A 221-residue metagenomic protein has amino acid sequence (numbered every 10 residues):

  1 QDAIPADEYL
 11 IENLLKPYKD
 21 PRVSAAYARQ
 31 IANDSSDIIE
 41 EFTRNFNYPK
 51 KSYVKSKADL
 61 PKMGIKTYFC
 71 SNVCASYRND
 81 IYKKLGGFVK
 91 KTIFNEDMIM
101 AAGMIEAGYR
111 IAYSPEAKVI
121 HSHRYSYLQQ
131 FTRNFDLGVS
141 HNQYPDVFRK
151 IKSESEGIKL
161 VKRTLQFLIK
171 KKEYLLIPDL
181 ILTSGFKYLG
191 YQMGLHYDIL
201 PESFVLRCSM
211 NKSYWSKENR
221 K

Functional and structural regions predicted by a protein language model:
Q1-A3, E96: Short acidic donor-binding/metal-coordinating loop in glycosyltransferase active sites
A3-E41: Conserved donor NDP-sugar-binding/catalytic core segment of glycosyltransferases
Y9-N13, I99-G103, R133, R163 (+1 more regions): Alpha-helical elements of Rossmann-like donor-binding domains used by nucleotide-donor carbohydrate transfer enzymes
A28-A32, F46-T67: Short, flexible, basic/aromatic active-site loop/helix in glycosyltransferases
S56-Y77, I93, I99, H141 (+1 more regions): A recurrent flexible, glycine/aromatic-enriched loop bordering the glycosyltransferase active site that acts as
A75-Y77, I81-G86, K91-K118: A short, conserved alpha-helix in the catalytic core of glycosyltransferases
I111-G190: Active-site-adjacent helix/loop segment of glycosyltransferases that harbors family-specific signature motifs
E156, L160, G190-K221: Juxtamembrane C-terminal module of membrane proteins
